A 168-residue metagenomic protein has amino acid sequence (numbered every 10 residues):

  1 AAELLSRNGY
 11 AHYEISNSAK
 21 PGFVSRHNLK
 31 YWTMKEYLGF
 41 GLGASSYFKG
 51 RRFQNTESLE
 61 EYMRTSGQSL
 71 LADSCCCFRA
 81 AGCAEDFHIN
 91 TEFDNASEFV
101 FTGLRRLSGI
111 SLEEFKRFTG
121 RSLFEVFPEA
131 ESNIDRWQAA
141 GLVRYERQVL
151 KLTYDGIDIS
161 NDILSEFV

Functional and structural regions predicted by a protein language model:
A1-F124: C-terminal scaffold of the Radical SAM
V24-N28, R136, D158: Short secondary-structure transition/capping segments
R105-G109, G120, D135, L142 (+1 more regions): Hydrophobic alpha-helix feature that most strongly marks membrane-spanning transmembrane helices and their immediate
S122-Q138: Short amphipathic alpha-helical interaction segments
Q138-Q148: A short, conserved structural fragment
V149-T153: Minor-groove-contacting beta-hairpin "wing" of winged helix-turn-helix DNA-binding domains
D155-V168: Short, amphipathic alpha-helical interaction segments positioned at domain boundaries
